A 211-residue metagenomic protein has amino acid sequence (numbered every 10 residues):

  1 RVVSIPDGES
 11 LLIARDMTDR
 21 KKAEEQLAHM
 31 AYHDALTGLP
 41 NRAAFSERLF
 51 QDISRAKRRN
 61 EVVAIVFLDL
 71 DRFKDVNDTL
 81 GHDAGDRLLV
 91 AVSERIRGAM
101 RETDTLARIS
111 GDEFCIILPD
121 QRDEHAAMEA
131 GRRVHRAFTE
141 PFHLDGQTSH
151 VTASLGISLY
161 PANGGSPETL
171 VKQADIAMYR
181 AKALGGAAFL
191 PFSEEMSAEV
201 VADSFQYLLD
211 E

Functional and structural regions predicted by a protein language model:
R1-S4, P141: A short, hydrophobic, proline-anchored segment that marks a local hinge/packing element in signaling and regulatory
P6-T18: PAS-family sensory domains
D16-M30, S197, V201: Sensory coupling linkers of modular signal transduction proteins
K21, A28-Y32, G38-I65, D71-R101 (+5 more regions): Conserved long alpha-helical elements within nucleotide-processing catalytic cores of c-di-GMP signaling and class III
R87, G98, C115, P119 (+1 more regions): Bacterial c-di-GMP phosphodiesterase EAL domain
L106, R133-A137, H143, Q147 (+2 more regions): Cyclic nucleotide signaling catalytic output domains
